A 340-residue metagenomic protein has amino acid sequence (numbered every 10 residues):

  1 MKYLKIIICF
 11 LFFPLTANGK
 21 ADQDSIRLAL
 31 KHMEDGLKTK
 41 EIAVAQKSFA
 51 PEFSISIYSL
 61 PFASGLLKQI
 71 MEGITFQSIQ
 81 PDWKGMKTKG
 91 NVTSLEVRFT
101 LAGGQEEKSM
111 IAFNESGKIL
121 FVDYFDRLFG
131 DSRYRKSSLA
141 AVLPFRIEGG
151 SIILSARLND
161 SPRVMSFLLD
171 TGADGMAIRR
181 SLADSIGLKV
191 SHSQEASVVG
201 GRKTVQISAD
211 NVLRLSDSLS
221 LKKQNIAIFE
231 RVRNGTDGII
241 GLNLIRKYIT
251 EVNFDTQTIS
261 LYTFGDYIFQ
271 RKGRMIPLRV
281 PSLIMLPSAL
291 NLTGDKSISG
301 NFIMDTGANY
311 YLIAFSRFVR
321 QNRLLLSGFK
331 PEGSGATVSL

Functional and structural regions predicted by a protein language model:
M1-S25: Bacterial Sec-dependent N-terminal signal peptides
G19-L340: Pepsin/retropepsin-fold aspartyl endopeptidases
